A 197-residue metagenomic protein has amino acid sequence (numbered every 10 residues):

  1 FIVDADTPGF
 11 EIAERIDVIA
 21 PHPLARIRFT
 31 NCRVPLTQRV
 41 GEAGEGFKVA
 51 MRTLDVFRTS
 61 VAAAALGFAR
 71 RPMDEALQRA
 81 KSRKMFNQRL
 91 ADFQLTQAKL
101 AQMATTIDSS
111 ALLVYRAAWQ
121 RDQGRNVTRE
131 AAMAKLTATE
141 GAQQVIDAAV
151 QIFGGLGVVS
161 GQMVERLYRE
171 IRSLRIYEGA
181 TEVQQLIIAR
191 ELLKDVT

Functional and structural regions predicted by a protein language model:
F1-Q78, Q88, A180-T197: FAD-binding core of flavoproteins
I2, E11, R26-R28, S60 (+5 more regions): Structured core elements
A50, A76, A117, Y168-R172: Short alpha-helical scaffolding segments that buttress acidic/His motifs in well-ordered protein cores
G67, A101, D108, L136-Q143: Generic structural signal for well-ordered, non-transmembrane alpha-helical segments in soluble/cytosolic regions
L77-D92, A104-T137, V150-V158: C-terminal helix-coil-helix/basic helical segment that borders enzyme active sites and/or dimer interfaces and provides
R125, A132-T197: Alpha-helix capping/hinge segments and adjacent helical runs
